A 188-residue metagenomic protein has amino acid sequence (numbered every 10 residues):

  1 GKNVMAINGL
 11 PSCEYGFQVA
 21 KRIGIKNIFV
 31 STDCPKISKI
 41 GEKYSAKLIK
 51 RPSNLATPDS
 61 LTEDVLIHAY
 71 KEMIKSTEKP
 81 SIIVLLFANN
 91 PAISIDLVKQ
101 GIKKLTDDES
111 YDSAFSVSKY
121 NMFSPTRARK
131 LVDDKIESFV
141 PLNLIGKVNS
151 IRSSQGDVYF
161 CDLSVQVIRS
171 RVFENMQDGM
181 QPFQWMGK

Functional and structural regions predicted by a protein language model:
G1-T32: N-terminal glycine-rich phosphate-binding loop and ensuing alpha1 helix
I25, E78-P80, D108-Y111: Short, high-confidence coil segments that cap the C-terminus of an alpha-helix and link into the following beta-strand
F29, P35-V84, A92-K103: Short phosphate-binding loop-to-helix
V30, L85, S113-F115: Structural beta-sheet core signal
D33, A88, S118: Cofactor-binding loop segments of dinucleotide-utilizing enzymes, especially the Rossmann-like FAD- and NAD(P)+-binding
D64, P91-M186: Conserved core of the sugar-phosphate nucleotidyltransferase
